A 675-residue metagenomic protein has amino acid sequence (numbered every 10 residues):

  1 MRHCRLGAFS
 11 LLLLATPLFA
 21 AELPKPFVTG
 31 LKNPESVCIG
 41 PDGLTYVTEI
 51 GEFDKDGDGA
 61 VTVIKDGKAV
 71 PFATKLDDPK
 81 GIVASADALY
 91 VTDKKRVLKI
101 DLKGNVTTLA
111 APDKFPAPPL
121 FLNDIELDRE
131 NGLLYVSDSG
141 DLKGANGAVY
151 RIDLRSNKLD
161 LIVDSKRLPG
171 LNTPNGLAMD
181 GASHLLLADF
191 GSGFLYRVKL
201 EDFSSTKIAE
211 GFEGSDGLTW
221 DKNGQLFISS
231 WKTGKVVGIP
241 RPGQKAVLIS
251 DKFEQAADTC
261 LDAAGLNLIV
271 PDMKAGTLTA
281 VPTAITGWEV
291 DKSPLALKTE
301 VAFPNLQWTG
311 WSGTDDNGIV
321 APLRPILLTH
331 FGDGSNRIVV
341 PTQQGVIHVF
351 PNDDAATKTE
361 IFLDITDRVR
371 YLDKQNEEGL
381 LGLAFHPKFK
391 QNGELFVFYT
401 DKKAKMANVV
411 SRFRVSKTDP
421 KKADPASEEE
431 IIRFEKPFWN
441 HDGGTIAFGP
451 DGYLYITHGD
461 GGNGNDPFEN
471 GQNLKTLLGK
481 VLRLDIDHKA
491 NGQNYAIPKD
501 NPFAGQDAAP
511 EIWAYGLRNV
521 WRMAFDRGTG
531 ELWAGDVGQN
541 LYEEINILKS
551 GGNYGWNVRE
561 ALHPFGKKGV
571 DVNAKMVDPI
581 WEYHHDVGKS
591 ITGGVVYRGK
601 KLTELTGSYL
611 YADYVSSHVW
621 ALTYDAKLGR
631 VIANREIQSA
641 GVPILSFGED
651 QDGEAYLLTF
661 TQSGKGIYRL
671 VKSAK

Functional and structural regions predicted by a protein language model:
G7-P17: Bacterial N-terminal signal peptides
A21, K25, E35, I39 (+11 more regions): Flexible "stalk/tail and boundary" regions
A21-T29, G67-K75, N105-F115, R155-G170 (+8 more regions): Blade-edge beta-strand/turn elements of extracellular beta-propeller and related beta-sheet repeat scaffolds
G30-L44, G57-D58, A73-K94, K114-D141 (+12 more regions): Beta-rich, blade/repeat-based domains predominating in secreted/periplasmic proteins but also intracellular
P41-G43, G59-A60, K65, V70 (+7 more regions): Acidic, Gly/Ser/Thr-rich repeat motifs that build Ca2+-stabilized beta-propeller blades
F53-D58, D141-G147, F190-G191, W231-K232 (+6 more regions): Short, solvent-exposed loop/turn segments at conserved positions within beta-propeller repeat blades
G57-T62, R96-L98, G147-Y150, F194-Y196 (+9 more regions): A short loop-to-beta-strand structural motif that recurs across blades of beta-propeller domains
A256-T286, S646-K675: Blade-level signature of beta-propeller repeat domains, shared across WD40, Kelch, NHL, RCC1 and BNR/Asp-box propellers
